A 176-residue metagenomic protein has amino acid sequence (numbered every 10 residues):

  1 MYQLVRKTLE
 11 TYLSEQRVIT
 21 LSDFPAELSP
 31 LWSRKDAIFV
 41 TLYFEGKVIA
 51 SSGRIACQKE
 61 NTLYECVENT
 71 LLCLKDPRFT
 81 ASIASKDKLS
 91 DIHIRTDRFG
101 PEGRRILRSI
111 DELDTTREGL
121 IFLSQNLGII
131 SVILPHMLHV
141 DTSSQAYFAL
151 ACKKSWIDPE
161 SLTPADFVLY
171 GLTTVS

Functional and structural regions predicted by a protein language model:
M1-S176: Basic nucleic-acid-binding interfaces
